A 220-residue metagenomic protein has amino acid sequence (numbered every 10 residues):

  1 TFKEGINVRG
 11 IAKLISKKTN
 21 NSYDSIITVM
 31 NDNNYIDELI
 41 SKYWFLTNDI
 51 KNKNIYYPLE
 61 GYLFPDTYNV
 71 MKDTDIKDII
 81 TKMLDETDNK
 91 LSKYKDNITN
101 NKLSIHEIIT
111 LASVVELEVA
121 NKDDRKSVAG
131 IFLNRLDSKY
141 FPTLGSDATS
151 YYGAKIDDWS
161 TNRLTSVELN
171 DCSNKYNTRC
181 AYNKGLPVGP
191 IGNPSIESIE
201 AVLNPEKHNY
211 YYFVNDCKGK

Functional and structural regions predicted by a protein language model:
T1, G5-K18: Membrane-embedded segments
E4-I6, M30, A154, D216: A general secondary-structure junction signal
A12, D32-N33: C-terminal interaction appendages of subunits in large macromolecular complexes
I15-S16, M30, I98: Hydrophobic alpha-helix position signal
T19, Y35-K220: Bacterial extracytoplasmic/cell-wall-associated proteins, especially those involved in peptidoglycan
N21-N31: Extended intrinsically disordered, low-complexity coil regions enriched in Ser, Thr, Gly, Ala and often Pro
